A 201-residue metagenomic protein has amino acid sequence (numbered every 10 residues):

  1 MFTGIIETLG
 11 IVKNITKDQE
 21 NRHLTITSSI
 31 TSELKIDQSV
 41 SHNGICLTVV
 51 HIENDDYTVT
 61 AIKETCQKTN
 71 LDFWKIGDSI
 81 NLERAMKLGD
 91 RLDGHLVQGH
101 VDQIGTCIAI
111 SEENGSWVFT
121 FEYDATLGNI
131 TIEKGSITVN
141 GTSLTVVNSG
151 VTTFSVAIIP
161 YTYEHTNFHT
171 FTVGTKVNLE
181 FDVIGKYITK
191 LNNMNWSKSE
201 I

Functional and structural regions predicted by a protein language model:
M1-I201: Conserved loop->alpha-helix
